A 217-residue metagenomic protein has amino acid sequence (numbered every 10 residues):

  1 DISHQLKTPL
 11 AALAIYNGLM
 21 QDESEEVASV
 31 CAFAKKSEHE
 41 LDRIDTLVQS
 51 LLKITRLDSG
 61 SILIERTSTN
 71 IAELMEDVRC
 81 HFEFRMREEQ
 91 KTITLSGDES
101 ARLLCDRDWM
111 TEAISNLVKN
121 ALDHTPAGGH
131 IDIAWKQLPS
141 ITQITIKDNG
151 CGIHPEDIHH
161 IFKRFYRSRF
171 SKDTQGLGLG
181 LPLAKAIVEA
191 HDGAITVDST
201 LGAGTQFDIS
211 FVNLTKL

Functional and structural regions predicted by a protein language model:
H39-L47: Short alpha-helical segment of the dimerization/phosphotransfer core of two-component systems
S59-I64, R102-C105: Conserved micro-motifs of the catalytic ATP-binding
R85-T94: Short conserved segments within the C-terminal catalytic ATPase subdomain
G128-S140: Short beta-strand/loop element within the Bergerat-fold HATPase_c
D148: Acidic ATP/Mg2+-coordinating residue in the GHKL
I153-F165: Short conserved segment of the HATPase_c
